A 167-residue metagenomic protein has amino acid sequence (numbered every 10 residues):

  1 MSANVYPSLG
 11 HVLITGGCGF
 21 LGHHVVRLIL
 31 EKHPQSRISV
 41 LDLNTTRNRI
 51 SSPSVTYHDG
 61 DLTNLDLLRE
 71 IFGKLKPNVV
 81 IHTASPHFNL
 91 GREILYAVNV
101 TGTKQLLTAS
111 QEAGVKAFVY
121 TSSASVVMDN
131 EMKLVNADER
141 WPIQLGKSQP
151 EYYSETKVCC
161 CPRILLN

Functional and structural regions predicted by a protein language model:
N4-Q35: N-terminal Rossmann NAD(P)H-binding glycine-rich loop of SDR-like oxidoreductase domains
T15, L41, V80-A84, F118-A124: SDR active-site strand-loop-helix element
P34-N44: Conserved glycine-rich Rossmann-like NAD(P)H-binding loop of the short-chain dehydrogenase/reductase
T46-S54: Short loop/helix-cap segments at secondary-structure boundaries that form the rim of catalytic
R49, L62-T101, A109-E112, V127-N130: NAD(P)H-binding glycine-rich loop region in Rossmannoid oxidoreductase-like domains and their noncatalytic homologs
T101-E155: Conserved Rossmann-fold NAD(P)-dependent oxidoreductase catalytic core, especially the SDR/UDP-sugar
S122-S123, C161-N167: Conserved beta-loop-beta element that borders a ligand/cofactor-binding pocket
